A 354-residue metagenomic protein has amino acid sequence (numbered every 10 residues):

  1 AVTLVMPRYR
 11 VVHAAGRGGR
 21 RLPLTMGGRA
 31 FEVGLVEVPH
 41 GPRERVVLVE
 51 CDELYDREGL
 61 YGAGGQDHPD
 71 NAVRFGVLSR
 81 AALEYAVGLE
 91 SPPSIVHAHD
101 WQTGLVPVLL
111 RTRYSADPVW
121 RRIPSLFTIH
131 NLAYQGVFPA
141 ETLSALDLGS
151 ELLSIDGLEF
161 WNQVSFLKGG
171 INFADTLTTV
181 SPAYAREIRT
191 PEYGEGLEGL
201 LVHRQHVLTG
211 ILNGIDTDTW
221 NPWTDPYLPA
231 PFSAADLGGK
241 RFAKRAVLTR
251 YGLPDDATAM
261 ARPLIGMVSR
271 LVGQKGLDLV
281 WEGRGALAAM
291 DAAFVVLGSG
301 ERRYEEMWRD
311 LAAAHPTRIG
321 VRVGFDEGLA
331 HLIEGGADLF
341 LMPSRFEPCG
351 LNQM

Functional and structural regions predicted by a protein language model:
A1-M354: Catalytic cores of nucleotide-sugar-dependent glycosyltransferases that transfer UDP/GDP/TDP-activated
